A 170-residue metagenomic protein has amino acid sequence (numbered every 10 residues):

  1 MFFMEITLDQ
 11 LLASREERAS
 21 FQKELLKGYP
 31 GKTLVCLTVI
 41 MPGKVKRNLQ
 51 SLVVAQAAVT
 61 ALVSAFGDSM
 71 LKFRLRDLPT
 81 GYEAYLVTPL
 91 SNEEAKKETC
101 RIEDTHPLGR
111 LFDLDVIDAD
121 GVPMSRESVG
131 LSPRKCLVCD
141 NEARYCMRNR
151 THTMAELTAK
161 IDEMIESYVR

Functional and structural regions predicted by a protein language model:
F2-G67, D77-P79, E94-R170: Long, contiguous binding/interaction regions
S69-F73: Short beta-strand elements
Y82-L90: Short cationic amphipathic helices and targeting signals
